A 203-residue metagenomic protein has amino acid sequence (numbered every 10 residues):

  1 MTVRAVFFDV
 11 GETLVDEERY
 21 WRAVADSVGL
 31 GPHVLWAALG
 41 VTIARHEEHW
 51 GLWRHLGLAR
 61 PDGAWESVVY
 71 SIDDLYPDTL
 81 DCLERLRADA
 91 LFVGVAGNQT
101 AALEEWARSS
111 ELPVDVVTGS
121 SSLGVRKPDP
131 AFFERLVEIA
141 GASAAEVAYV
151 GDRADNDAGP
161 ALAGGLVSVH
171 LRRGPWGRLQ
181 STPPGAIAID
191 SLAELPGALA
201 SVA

Functional and structural regions predicted by a protein language model:
M1-G40: Active-site neighborhood of HAD-like aspartate-dependent phosphohydrolases
M1-V6, G63, L80, E84-A203: Asp-based, Mg2+/Mn2+-dependent phosphohydrolase catalytic module
F8-G11, W36-A37, V69-Y70, S120 (+1 more regions): Short, contiguous strand/loop micro-motifs
D16-Y20, D78, Q99: Acidic donor-diphosphate engagement hotspot in glycosyltransferases and nucleotidyltransferases that stabilizes
E18, R22, H46-W50, E104 (+2 more regions): Short, surface-exposed alpha-helical segments at coil->helix boundaries
W21-V28, H49, W65-V69, L103-A107: Hydrophobic alpha-helical core bundles mediating ligand binding, dimerization, or RNAP-core interactions
V24, L52-W53, L136: Hydrophobic micro-packing sites on short alpha-helices
L35-D81: Metal-dependent phosphoesterase signature
